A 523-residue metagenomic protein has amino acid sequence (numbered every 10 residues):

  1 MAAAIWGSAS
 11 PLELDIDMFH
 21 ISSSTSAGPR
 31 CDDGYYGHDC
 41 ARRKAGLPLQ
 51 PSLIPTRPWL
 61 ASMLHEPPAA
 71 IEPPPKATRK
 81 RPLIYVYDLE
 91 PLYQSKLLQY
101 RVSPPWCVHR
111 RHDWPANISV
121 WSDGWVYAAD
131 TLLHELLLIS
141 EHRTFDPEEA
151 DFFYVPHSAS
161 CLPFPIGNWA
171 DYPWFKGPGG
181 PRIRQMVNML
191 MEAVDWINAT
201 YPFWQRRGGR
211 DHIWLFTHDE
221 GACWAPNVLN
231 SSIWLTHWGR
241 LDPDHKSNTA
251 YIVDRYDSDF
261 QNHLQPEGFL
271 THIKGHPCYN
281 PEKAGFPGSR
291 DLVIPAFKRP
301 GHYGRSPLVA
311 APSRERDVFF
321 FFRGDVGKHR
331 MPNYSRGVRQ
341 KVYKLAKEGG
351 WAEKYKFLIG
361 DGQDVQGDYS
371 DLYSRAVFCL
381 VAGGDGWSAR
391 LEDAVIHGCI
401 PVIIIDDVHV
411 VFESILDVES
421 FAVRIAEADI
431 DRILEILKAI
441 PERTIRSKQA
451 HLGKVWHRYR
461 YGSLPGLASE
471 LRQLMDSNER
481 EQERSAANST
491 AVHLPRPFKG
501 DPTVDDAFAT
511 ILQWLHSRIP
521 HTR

Functional and structural regions predicted by a protein language model:
A2-S8, R43-I213, T217-H218, S463-L471 (+1 more regions): N-terminal pre-catalytic "stem/leader" segment of glycosyltransferase-like enzymes
P91-Y93, S158-L162, D219-A222, L241-D242 (+7 more regions): Short, solvent-exposed loop/turn segments at secondary-structure junctions
V126-T144, D195-A199, P287-A311, G362-V365 (+2 more regions): A Trp-anchored, charged/polar loop motif used as the substrate-binding/catalytic surface of acyl/ester-handling
G180-R314: Catalytic core of nucleotide-activated saccharide and alditol-phosphate transferases
L308-S313, N333, G337-E392, I396-I400: Donor nucleotide-activated moiety binding/catalytic core segment of transferases that use nucleotide-activated donors
R314-K328: Conserved donor-binding/catalytic core segment of Leloir-type glycosyltransferases
D368-R460, Q473-S477, S485-S489, F498: Catalytic binding pocket for nucleotide-activated donors in carbohydrate/polymer assembly enzymes
